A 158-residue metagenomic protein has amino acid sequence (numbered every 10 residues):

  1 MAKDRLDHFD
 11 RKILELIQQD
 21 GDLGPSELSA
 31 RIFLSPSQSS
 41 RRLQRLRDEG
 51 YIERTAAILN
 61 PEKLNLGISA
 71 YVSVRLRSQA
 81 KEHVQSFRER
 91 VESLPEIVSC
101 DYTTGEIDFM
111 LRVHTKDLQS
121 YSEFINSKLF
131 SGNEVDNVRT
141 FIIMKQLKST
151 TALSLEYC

Functional and structural regions predicted by a protein language model:
M1-C158: A compositional/biophysical signature of low hydrophobicity enriched in polar/charged and small residues
